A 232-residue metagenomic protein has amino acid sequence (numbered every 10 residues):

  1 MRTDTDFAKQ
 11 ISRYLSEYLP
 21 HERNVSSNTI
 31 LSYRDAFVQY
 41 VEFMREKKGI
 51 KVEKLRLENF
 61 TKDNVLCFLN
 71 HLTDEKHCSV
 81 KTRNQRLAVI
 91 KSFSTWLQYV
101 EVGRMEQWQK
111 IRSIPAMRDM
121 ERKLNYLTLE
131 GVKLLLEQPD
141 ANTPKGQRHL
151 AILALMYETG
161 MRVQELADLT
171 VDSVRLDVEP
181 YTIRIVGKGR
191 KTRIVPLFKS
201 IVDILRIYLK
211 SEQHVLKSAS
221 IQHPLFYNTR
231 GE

Functional and structural regions predicted by a protein language model:
M1-E232: Conserved catalytic core of the tyrosine transesterase superfamily
